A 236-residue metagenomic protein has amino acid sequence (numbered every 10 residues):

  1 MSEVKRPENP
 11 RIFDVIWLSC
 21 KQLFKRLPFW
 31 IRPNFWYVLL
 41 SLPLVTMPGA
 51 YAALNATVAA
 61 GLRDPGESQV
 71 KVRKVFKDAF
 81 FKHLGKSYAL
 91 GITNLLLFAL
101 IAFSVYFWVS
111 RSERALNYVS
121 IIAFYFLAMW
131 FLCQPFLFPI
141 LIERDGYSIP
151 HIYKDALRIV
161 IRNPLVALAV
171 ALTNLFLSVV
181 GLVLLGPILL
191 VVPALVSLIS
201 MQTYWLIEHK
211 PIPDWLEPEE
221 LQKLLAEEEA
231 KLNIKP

Functional and structural regions predicted by a protein language model:
M1-S110, R114-V119, A123, L132-P236: Helix-coil boundary and N-terminal low-complexity module in membrane systems
